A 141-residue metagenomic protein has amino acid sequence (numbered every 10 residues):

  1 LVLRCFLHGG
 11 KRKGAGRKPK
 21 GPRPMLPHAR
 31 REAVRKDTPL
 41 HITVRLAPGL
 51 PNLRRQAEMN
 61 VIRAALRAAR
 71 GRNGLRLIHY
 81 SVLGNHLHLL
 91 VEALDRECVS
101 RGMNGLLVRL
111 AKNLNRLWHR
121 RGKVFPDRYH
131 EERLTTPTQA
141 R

Functional and structural regions predicted by a protein language model:
L1-R141: Short catalytic/metal-binding and nucleic-acid-binding patches
